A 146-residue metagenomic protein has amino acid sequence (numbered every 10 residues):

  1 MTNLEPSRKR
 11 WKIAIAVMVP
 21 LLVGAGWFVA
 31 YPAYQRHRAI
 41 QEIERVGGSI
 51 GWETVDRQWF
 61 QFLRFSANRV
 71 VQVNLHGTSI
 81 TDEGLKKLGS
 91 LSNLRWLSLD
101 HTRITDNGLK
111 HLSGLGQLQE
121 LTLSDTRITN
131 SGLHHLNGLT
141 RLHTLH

Functional and structural regions predicted by a protein language model:
M1-K9: N-terminal Lys/Arg-rich, disordered targeting/topogenic segments
R10-K12, Q35, S98, T122: Generic signature of intrinsically disordered, low-complexity, basic-rich segments and short cationic peptides
A14-F28: Hydrophobic membrane-insertion alpha-helices, especially the h-region of bacterial N-terminal signal peptides
I15-V17, I40, N68: Intrinsic disorder/low-complexity segments
G24-A30, R45-H146: Concave beta-strand-loop units of leucine-rich repeat
F28-Q41: Transmembrane-cytosolic junction motif
